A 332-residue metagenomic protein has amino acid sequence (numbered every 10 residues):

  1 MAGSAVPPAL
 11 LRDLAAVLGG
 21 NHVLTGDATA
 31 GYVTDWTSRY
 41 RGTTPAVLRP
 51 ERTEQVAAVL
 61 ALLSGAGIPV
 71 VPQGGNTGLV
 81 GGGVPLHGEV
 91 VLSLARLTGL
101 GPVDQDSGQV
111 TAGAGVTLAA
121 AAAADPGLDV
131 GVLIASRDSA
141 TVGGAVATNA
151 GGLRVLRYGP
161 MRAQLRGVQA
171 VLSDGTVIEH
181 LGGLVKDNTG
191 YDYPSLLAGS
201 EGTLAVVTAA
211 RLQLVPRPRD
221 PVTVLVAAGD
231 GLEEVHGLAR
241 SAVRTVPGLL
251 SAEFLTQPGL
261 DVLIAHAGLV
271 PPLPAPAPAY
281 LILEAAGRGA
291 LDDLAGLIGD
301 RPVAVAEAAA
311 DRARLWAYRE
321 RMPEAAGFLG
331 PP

Functional and structural regions predicted by a protein language model:
M1-A5, A28-T34, G42, L48-E54 (+12 more regions): Feature of Fe-S/electron-transfer and energy-metabolism proteins that preferentially highlights extended coupling
M1-A61, G65, G78-G108, Q257-V270 (+1 more regions): N-terminal flexible segment immediately upstream of the FAD-binding catalytic core in FAD-dependent oxidoreductases
A9-N21, A58-A66, A124, G237-G248 (+1 more regions): Generic non-transmembrane alpha-helical segments
G26-V33, P216, L225-G229, E234-P332: C-terminal substrate-recognition/cap domain of FAD-linked oxidoreductases
V71-P72, V132: Short hydrophobic alpha-helical runs that function as membrane-insertion/retention elements
Q73-T77: Glycine-rich beta-strand-to-loop/alpha-helix junction loops that act as flexible
V80-G83, V90-L94, T141, T203-R211 (+2 more regions): Short, acidic (Asp/Glu-rich) active-site segment that either coordinates a divalent metal cofactor
G99-D106, V110-E253: FAD-binding subdomain of flavoenzyme oxidoreductases
